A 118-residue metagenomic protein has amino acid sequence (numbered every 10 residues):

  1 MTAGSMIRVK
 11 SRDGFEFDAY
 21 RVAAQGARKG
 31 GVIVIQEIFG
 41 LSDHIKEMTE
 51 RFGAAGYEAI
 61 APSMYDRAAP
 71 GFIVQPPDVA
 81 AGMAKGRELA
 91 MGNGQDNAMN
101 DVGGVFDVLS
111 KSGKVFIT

Functional and structural regions predicted by a protein language model:
M1-T118: N-terminal cap/leader regions of alpha/beta-hydrolase-fold enzymes, predominantly small-molecule hydrolases
